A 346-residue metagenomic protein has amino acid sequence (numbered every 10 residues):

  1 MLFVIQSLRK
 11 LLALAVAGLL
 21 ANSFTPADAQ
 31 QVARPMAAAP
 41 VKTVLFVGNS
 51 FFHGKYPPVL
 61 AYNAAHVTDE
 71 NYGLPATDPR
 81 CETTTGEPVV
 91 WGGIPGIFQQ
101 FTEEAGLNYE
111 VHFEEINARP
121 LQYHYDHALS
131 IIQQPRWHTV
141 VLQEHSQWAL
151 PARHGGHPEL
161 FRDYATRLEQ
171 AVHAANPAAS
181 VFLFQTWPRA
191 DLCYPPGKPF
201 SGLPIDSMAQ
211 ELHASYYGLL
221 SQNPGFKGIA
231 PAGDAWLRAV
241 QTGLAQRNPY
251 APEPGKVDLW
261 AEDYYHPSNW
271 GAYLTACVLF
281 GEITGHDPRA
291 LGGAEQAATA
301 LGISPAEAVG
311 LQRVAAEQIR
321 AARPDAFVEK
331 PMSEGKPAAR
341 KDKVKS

Functional and structural regions predicted by a protein language model:
L2-A13: Bacterial N-terminal signal peptides that target proteins for export
L11-S23: Bacterial N-terminal signal peptides
A27-A29: Boundary at the C-terminal end of the N-terminal hydrophobic targeting segment
A37-P40, Y250-S346: Conserved catalytic region of serine esterases and O-acyltransferases that act on ester linkages in lipids
G48-H53: Short polar catalytic/cofactor-binding loops
G54, V59-Y62, H66-A165, V309: Conserved SGNH/GDSL esterase-like catalytic core that processes O-acyl groups on lipids and polysaccharides
A128-N269, G281: Alpha-helical cap/lid subdomain in secreted, periplasmic, or secretory-pathway luminal O-acyl-processing enzymes
